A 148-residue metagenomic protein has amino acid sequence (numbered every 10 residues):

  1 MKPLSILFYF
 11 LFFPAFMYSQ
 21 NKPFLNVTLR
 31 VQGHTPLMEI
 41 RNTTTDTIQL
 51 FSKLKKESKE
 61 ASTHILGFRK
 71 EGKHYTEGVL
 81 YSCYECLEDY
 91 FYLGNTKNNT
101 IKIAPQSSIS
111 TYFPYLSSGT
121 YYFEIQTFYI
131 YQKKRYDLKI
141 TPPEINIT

Functional and structural regions predicted by a protein language model:
M1-F24: Bacterial Sec-dependent N-terminal signal peptides
Q20-F24, T43, S118-T120: Exposed regions on extracellular, virion, or secretory-pathway luminal proteins
T28-Q32: Short, solvent-exposed loop/linker segments at the N-terminal edge of repeated beta-sheet extracellular domains
H34-P36: Structural beta-strand segments of beta-rich domains
M38-T44, K70: Asparagine-centered strand-capping/turn motif at beta-strand->loop junctions
R41, K53, Q126: Surface loops and adjacent helix of pleckstrin homology
T47, F51-N98: The feature marks short-to-medium sequence segments in extracytoplasmic or secretory-pathway proteins
N99, P105-T148: Surface-exposed edge beta-strand/loop patches
